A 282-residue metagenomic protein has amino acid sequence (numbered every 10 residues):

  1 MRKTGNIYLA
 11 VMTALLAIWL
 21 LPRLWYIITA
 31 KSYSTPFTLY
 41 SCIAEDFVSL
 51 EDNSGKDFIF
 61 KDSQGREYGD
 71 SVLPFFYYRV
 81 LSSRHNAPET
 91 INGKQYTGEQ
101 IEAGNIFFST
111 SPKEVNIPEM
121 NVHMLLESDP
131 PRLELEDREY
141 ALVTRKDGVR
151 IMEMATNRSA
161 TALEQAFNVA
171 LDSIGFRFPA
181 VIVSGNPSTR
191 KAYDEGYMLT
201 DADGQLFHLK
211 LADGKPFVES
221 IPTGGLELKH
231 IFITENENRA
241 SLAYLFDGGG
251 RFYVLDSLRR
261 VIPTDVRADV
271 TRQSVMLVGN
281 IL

Functional and structural regions predicted by a protein language model:
G5-W25: Hydrophobic membrane-insertion alpha-helices, especially the h-region of bacterial N-terminal signal peptides
L16, L258, D265-L282: Long, charge-rich C-terminal accessory regions
L21-L50: Alpha-helical transmembrane signal-anchor/signal-peptide segments
L39-P112, M124-M154, S184-L209, I231-L255 (+1 more regions): Short beta-strand elements that form the blades of beta-propeller/WD-repeat-like and other beta-sheet-rich scaffold
G104-V115, T161-R177: A general sequence property marking short-to-moderate contiguous segments in secreted/outer-membrane adhesion
E114-L126, G175-G185, P216, T223-L226: Blade-loop segments of beta-propeller domains
S159-S173, L211, F217-G225, D256 (+1 more regions): Beta-propeller fold detector
